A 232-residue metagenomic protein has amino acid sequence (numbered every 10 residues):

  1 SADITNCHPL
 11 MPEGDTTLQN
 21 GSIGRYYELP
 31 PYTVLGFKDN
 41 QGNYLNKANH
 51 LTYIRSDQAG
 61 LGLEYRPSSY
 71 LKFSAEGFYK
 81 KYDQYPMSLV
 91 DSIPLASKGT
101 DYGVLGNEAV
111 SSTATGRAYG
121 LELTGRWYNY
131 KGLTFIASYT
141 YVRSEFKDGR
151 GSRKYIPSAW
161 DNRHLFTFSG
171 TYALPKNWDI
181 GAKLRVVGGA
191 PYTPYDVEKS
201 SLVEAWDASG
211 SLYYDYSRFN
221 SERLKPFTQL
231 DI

Functional and structural regions predicted by a protein language model:
S1, L10, L18-N20, T33 (+4 more regions): Residue-level detector of the transmembrane beta-barrel scaffold of outer-membrane proteins
S1, Y44-N49, G106-S111, G151-P157 (+1 more regions): Extracellular loop and loop/strand-boundary signature of outer-membrane beta-barrel proteins
A2-C7, K47, D57-L61, F73 (+4 more regions): Hydrophobic, lipid-facing positions within transmembrane beta-strands of outer-membrane proteins
L10, G24, T52-I54, E64 (+4 more regions): Surface-exposed loop and edge beta-strand positions of immunoglobulin-like domains
M11-Q58, Y79-V104, K183-L202: Surface-exposed extracellular loop regions of Gram-negative outer-membrane beta-barrel proteins, predominantly
P12-T16, S56, S68-Y70, Y128-K131 (+4 more regions): Outer-membrane beta-barrel channels and translocator barrels
Y79-K81, K98-P194: Gram-negative outer-membrane beta-barrel transporters
D179-I232: Extracytoplasmic gating/loop element in the C-terminal half of outer-membrane beta-barrel translocons and assembly
